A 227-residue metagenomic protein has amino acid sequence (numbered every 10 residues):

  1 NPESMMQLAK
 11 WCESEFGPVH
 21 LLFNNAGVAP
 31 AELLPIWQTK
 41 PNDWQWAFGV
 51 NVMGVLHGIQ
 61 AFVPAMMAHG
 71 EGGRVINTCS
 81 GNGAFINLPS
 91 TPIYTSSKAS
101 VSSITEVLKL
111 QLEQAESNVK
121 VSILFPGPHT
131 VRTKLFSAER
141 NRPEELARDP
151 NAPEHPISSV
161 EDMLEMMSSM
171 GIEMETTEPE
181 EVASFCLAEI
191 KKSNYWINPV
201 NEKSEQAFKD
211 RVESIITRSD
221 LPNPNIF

Functional and structural regions predicted by a protein language model:
N1-Q7, P41: The beta1-alpha1 cofactor-binding region of Rossmann-like NAD(H)/NADP(H)-dependent oxidoreductases
W11-L22: A glycine-rich helix->loop->beta "capping" turn within Rossmann-like NAD(P)(H)-dependent oxidoreductase domains
P18-V19, M66-S80, E116-K120: Active-site loop of short-chain dehydrogenase/reductase
L33-I36, K40-Q45: Substrate-binding pocket helix/loop in short-chain dehydrogenase/reductase
I59-Q60: A short, exposed helix-loop element centered on a Lys and neighboring polar residues
I76-S100, T105-E106, L110-Q114, G127-T130 (+1 more regions): Catalytic loop of short-chain dehydrogenase/reductase
Q111-I197: SDR active-site lid
